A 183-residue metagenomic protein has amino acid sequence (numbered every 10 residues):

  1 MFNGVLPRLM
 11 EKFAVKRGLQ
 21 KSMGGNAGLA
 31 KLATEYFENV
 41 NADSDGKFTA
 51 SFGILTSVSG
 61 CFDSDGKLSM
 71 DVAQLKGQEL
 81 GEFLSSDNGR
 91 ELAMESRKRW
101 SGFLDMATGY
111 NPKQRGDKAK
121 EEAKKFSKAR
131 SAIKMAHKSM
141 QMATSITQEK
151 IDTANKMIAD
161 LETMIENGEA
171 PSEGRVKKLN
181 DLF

Functional and structural regions predicted by a protein language model:
F2-L29, D117, E121: Terminal, regulation- and interaction-focused segments at domain boundaries
S22-A33, A93, R97: Generic alpha-helical secondary structure
A30-S59: Ser/Thr-rich, low-complexity intrinsically disordered terminal regions
S59-M94: Intrinsically disordered, low-complexity regulatory segments enriched in Ser/Thr/Pro and charged residues
F83-E122: A conserved amphipathic terminal alpha-helix motif
S96-T108, E169-F183: Repeat-associated, polar segments at repeat-unit boundaries in modular proteins
E122-A159: Amphipathic, heptad-repeat alpha-helical segments
T147-E169, R175, L179-L182: Amphipathic, non-membrane alpha-helical rod segments
